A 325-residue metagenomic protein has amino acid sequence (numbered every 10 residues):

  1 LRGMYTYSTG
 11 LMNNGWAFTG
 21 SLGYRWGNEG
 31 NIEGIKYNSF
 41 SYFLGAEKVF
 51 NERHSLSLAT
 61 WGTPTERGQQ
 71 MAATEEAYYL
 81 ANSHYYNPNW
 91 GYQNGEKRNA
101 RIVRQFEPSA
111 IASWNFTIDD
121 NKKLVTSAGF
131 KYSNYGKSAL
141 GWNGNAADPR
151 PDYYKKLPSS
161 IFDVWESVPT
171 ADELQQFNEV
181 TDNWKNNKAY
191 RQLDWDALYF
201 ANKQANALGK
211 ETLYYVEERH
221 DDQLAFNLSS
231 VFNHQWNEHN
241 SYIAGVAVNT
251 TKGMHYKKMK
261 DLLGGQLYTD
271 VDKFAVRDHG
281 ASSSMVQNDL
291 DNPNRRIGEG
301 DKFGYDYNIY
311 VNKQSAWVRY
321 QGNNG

Functional and structural regions predicted by a protein language model:
L1-G27, N31-Q70, P108-I118: Transmembrane beta-barrel wall of Gram-negative outer-membrane proteins
L1-S8, S21, L157, I161-V164 (+3 more regions): Short intrinsically disordered, low-complexity coil segments enriched in acidic
Y42-F43, N89-G91, Y256, Y305: Tryptophan-centric aromatic hotspots in well-structured domains and transmembrane helices
V49, S55-S113, G136-E217, A281-I297: Acidic/polar loop-and-plug regions of large Gram-negative outer-membrane beta-barrel proteins
N94-A139, T212-N249, M254-H255, E299-G325: Outer-membrane beta-barrel transmembrane strands
K131-Y132, G144, V248-T250, M259-L267: Amphipathic alpha-helical scaffolding segments
P151-D163, E217-R219, G253-D270: Small-side-chain secondary-structure face that scaffolds active or pore-lining regions
A244, H255-Q321: Glycine- and small hydrophobic-enriched segments that form the cores of compact globular domains
